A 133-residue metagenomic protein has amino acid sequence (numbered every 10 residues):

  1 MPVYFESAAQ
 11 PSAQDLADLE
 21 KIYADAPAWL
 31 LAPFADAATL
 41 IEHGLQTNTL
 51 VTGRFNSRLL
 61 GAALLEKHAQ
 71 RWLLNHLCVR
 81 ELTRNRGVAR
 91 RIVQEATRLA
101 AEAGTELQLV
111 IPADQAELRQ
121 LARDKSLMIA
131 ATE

Functional and structural regions predicted by a protein language model:
M1-F34: Short amphipathic alpha-helix that is part of the acyltransferase structural core
A24-N56: Active-site rim helix/loop that mediates acceptor-substrate recognition in acyltransferases
L40, A96, L118: Aromatic/hydrophobic pocket-lining residues that form π-stacking "cages" and hydrophobic walls in ligand
T52, R58-E66, R71-C78: Conserved beta-strand in the GNAT
V79, N85-R98: Conserved acetyl-CoA-binding loop-helix of GNAT-fold acetyltransferases
I92, Q115-L118: Conserved short alpha-helix immediately C-terminal to the canonical SAM/SAH-binding motif I of Rossmann-like
A100-A113: Conserved GNAT acetyl-CoA-binding A-motif
V110-P112, R123-E133: Conserved catalytic-core motifs of GNAT/GCN5-like acyltransferases
